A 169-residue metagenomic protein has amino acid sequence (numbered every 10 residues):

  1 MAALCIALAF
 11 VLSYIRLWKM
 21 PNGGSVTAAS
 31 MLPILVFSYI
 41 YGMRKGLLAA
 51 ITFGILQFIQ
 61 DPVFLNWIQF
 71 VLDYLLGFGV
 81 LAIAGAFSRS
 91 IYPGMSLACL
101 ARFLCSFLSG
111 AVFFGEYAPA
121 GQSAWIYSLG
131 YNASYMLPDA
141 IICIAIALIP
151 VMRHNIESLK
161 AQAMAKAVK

Functional and structural regions predicted by a protein language model:
M1-V11, A49, I68-A111: Short helix-perturbing small/polar motifs within transmembrane alpha-helices
M1-Y39, R44-K45: Hydrophobic transmembrane alpha-helices
A2-I6, I126-K169: Alpha-helical transmembrane segments and their cytosolic interface
A9, S13, S106, G110-F114 (+3 more regions): Juxtamembrane/transmembrane-helix interface segments of polytopic membrane transporters
L12-V26, T52-G85, A111-P119, Y127: Interfacial aromatic-anchored transmembrane helix boundaries in multi-pass membrane proteins
M31-L35, D73-L81, A140, I144: Alpha-helical transmembrane segments of multi-pass membrane proteins
Y39-Y41, I83-S88, I149-S158: Structural signal for the C-terminal ends of transmembrane alpha-helices and the immediately following loop
R44, Y92-P93, I126: Residues that define the loop-to-transmembrane-helix transition and helix capping in multi-pass membrane transporters
